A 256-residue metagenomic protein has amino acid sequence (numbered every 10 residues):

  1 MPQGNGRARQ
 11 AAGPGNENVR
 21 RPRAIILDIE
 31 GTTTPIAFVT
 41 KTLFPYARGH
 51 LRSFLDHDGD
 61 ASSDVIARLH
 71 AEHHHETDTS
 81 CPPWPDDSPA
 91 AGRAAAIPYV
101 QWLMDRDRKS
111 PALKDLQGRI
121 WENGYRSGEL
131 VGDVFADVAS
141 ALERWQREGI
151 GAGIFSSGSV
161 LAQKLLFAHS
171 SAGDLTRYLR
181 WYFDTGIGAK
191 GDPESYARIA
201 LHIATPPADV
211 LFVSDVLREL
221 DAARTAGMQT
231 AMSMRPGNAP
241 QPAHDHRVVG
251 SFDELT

Functional and structural regions predicted by a protein language model:
P2-G13, V19-R20, L179-T256: Asp-based, Mg2+/Mn2+-dependent phosphohydrolase catalytic module
R7, N16-I25, R52-V65, I97 (+1 more regions): Metal- and O2-centered redox machinery and metal/ROS homeostasis
R20-V39: Asp-based phosphoryl-transfer active-site loop
T33-A37, L161-K164, D221, A239-Q241: Short catalytic/ligand-binding loop motif for oxyanion handling, primarily in non-cytosolic enzymes, centered on
V39-Q101: Conserved phosphoryl-transfer catalytic core
E76-A136: Metal-dependent phosphoesterase signature
G118, S127-S170: Substrate-recognition element of Asp-dependent hydrolases with the DxDx(T/V) motif
E122-L130, L175-G188: Glycine-rich phosphate-binding "P-loop"
